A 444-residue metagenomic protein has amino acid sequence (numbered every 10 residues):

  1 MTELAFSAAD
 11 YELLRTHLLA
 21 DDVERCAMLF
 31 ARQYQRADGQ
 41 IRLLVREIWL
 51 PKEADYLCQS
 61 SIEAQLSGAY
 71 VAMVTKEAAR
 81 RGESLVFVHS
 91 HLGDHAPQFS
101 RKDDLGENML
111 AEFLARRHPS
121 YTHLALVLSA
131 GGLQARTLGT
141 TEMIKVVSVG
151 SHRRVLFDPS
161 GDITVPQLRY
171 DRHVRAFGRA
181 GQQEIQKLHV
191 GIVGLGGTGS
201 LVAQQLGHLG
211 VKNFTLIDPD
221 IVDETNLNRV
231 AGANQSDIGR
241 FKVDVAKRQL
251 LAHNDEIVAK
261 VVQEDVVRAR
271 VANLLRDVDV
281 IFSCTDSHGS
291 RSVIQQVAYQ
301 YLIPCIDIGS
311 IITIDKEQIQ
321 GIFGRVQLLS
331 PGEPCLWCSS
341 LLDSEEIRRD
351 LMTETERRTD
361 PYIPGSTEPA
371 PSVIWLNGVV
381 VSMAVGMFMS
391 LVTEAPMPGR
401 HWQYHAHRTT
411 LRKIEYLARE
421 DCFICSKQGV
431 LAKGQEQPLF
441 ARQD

Functional and structural regions predicted by a protein language model:
M1-V86, L92-V155: Conserved beta-strand-loop surface patch within small alpha/beta domains used for substrate/adaptor or ligand engagement
V88, L124-L126, T215-I217, V262 (+2 more regions): Hydrophobic/aromatic beta-strand patches that form the interior of the parallel beta-sheet core in alpha/beta enzyme
R116-P119, S129-G139, L156-P166, H189 (+2 more regions): Glycine-rich phosphate/adenylate-binding loop
G161-V190, V271: A short, basic/flexible loop-to-alpha-helix module at the beginning of a structural domain
G178-D223: Glycine-rich adenosine-cofactor-binding loop
V211-N254: Glycine-rich phosphate-binding loop and adjoining beta1-alpha1-beta2 segment of Rossmann-like nucleotide-binding folds
V243-V280, T285-S292: A structured beta-alpha segment of the ubiquitous adenosine-cofactor-binding alpha/beta core
